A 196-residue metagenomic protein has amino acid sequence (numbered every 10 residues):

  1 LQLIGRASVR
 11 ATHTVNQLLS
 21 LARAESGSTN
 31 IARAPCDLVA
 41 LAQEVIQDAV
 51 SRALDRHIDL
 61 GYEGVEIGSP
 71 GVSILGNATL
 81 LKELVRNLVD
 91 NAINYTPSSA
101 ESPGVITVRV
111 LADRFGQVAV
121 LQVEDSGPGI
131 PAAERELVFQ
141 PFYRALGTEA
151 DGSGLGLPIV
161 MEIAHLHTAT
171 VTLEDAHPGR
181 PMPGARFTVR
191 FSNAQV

Functional and structural regions predicted by a protein language model:
R6-A11: Short alpha-helical segment of the dimerization/phosphotransfer core of two-component systems
S26-I31, S69-G76: Conserved micro-motifs of the catalytic ATP-binding
A32-Q47: A conserved beta-strand-to-alpha-helix junction within the catalytic ATP-binding
R52-I67: Short conserved segments within the C-terminal catalytic ATPase subdomain
A92-I93: Short helix-loop "hinge" at the ATP-lid/N-box region of the Bergerat-fold HATPase_c
I130-F142: Short conserved segment of the HATPase_c
T168-G179: Glycine-rich ATP-binding loops of the HATPase_c
